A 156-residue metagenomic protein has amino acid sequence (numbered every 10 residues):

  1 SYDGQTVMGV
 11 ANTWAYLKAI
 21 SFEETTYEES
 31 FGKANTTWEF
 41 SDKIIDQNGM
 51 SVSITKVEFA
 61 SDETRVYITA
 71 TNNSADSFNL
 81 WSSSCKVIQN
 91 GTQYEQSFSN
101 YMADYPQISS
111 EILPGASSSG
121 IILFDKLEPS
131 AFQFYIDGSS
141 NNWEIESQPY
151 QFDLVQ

Functional and structural regions predicted by a protein language model:
S1, S41, L113-S117: Solvent-exposed, conformationally flexible loop/turn segments
Y2-E24, S119-Q151: Short, surface-exposed ligand- or partner-binding patches at beta-edge/loop junctions that are enriched in aromatics
L17-F22, V52-I54, L80: Hydrophobic residues on conserved beta-strands that form the core of alpha/beta folds
S21-K33: Soluble, acidic/polar mature domains that operate outside membranes
S30-A60: Low-complexity, acidic Ser/Thr/Pro/Gly-rich terminal tails and inter-domain linkers that flank the onset of structured
S30-T36, S74-F78, D125-E128: Short linear motifs in intrinsically disordered
I54-E63, T71-I121, S139-Q156: The feature marks short-to-medium sequence segments in extracytoplasmic or secretory-pathway proteins
